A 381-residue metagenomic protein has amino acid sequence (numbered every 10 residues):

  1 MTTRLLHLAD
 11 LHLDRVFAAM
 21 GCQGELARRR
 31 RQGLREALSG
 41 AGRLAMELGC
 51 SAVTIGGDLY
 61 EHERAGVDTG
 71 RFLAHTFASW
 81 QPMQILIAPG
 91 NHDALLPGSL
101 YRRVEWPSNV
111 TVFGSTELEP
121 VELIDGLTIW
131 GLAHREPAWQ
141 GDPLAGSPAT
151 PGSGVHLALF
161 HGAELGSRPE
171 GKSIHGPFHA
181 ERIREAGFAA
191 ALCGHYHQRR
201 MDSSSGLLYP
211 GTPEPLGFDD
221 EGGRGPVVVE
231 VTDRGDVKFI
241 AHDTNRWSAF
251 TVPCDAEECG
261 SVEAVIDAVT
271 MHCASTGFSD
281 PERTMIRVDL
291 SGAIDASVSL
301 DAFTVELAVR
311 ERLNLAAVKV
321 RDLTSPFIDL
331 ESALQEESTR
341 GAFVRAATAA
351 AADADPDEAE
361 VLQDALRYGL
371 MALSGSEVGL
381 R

Functional and structural regions predicted by a protein language model:
M1-L26, R224, E230-C254: Domain-start "cap" segments at the beginnings of catalytic or binding domains
M1-R71, A359-R381: N-terminal active-site segment of His-dependent metallophosphoesterases
G40-L48, T76, G146, A268-T276: A generic secondary-structure signal
G49-C50, G154, G187, E282-T284 (+1 more regions): Short loop/turn motifs at secondary-structure junctions
A52, E61-L208, T212-F218, G223 (+1 more regions): His/Asp/Glu-rich metal-coordinating catalytic cores of metallo-dependent phosphodiesterases/hydrolases acting on
G56, G194, S291: Conserved residues at the C-terminal ends of beta-strands
R234-R381: Accessory, non-catalytic peripheral segments of nucleic-acid enzymes
